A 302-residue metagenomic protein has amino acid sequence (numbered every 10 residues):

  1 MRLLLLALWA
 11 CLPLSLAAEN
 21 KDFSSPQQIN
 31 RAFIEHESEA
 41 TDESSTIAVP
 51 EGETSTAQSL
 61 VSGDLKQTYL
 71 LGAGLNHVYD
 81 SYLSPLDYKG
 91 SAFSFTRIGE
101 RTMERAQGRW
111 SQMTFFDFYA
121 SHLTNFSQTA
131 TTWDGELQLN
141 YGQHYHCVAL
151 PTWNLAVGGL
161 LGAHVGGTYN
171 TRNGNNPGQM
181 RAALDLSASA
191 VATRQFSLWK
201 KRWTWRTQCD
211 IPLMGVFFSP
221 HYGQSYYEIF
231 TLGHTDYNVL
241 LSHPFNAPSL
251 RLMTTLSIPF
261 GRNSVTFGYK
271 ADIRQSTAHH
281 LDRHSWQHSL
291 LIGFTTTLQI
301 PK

Functional and structural regions predicted by a protein language model:
E19-M113: Short glycine/proline- and aromatic-enriched beta-strand/turn motifs that initiate or cap beta-hairpins
V61-Y69, A106-T114, P151-G159, W199-T207 (+2 more regions): Outer-envelope beta-barrel architecture signal
Q67, D87-F95, T131-L139, W153 (+3 more regions): Residues that define the transmembrane beta-barrel architecture of outer-membrane proteins
A73, F95-R105, L139-Y145, G159 (+4 more regions): Residues on the lipid-exposed face of transmembrane beta-strands in outer-membrane beta-barrel proteins
A73-S81, F118-T124, L161-Y169, C209-F217 (+3 more regions): Transmembrane beta-strands of outer-membrane beta-barrel pores
Y79-K89, L123-T131, N173-M180, N238-S242 (+2 more regions): Extracellular loop and loop/strand-boundary signature of outer-membrane beta-barrel proteins
N175-F260: Outer-membrane beta-barrel transmembrane domain signature
Q208, F218-P220, L240-L241, A247-K302: Predominantly the C-terminal beta-signal and adjacent terminal strand-loop region of outer-membrane beta-barrel
